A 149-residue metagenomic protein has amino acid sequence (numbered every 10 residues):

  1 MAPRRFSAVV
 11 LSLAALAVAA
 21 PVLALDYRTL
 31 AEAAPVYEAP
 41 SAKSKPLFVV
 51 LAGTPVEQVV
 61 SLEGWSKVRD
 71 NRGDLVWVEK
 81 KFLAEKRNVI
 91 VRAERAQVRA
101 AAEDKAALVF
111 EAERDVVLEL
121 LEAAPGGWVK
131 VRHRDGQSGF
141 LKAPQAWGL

Functional and structural regions predicted by a protein language model:
M1-V10: Bacterial N-terminal signal peptides that target proteins for export
V10-L11, L23: Short hydrophobic "helix-edge" motifs at membrane interfaces and signal-peptide entry regions
P21-A39, P46-A52, E57-V117, L121-Q137 (+1 more regions): SH3-family beta-barrel domains
